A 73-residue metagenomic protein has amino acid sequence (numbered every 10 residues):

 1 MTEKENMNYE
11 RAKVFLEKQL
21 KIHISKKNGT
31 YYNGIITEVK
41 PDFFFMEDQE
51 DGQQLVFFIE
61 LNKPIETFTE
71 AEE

Functional and structural regions predicted by a protein language model:
M1-N33, E47-E73: Short glycine-rich, low-complexity segments
F43-F45: Short aromatic-glycine-enriched beta-strand elements
